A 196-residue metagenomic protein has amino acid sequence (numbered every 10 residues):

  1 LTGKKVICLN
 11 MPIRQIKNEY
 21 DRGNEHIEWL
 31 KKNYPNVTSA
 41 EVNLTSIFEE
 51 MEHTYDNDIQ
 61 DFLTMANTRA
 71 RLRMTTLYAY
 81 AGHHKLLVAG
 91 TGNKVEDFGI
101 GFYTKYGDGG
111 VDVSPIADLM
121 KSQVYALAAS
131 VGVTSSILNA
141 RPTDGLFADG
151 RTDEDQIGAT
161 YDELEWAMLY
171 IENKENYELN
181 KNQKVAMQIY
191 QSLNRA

Functional and structural regions predicted by a protein language model:
L1: Walker A/P-loop NTP-binding motif
K4-I7, R14-Q15, H26-L30, Y34-S46 (+6 more regions): ATP/NTP-dependent adenylation/nucleotidyl-transfer catalytic domains that generate, transfer, or process NMP-activated
E19, R73: Conserved donor sugar-nucleotide recognition element shared by glycan-biosynthetic enzymes
G23: Conserved SAM-binding loop
